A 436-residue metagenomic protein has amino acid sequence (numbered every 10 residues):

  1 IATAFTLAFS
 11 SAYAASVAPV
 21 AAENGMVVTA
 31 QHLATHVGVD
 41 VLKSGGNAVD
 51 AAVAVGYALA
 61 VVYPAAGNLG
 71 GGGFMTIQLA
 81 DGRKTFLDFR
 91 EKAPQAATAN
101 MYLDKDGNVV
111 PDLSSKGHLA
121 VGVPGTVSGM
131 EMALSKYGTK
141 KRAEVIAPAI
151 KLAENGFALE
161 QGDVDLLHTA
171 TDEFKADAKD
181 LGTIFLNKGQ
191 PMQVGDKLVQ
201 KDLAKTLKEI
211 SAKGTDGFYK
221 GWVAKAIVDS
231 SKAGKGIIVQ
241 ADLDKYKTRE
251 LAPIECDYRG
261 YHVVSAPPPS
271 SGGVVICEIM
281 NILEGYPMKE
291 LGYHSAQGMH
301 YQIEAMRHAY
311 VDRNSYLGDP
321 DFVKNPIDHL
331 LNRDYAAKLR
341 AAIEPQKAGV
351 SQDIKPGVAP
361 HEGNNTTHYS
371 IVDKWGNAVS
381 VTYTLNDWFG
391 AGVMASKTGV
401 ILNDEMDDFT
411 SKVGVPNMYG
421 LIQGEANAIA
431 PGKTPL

Functional and structural regions predicted by a protein language model:
I1-Y13: Gram-negative bacterial Sec-dependent N-terminal signal peptides
A15-H36, D40, A48-V49, V53-K213 (+6 more regions): Noncatalytic scaffold domains of N-terminal-nucleophile
V61-F86, I237-V239, A378-L436: Active-site rim segments in enzyme catalytic domains, especially the processed small/beta chain of N-terminal
E250, G363-T366, W388, L436: Short, small/polar residue-rich loop motifs at catalytic or cofactor-binding pockets
V264-G273, T366-S370, V381-M394: Glycine-rich phosphate/pyrophosphate-binding beta-alpha loops
G285-L385, K397-T398: Internal maturation/activation junctions in enzymes
